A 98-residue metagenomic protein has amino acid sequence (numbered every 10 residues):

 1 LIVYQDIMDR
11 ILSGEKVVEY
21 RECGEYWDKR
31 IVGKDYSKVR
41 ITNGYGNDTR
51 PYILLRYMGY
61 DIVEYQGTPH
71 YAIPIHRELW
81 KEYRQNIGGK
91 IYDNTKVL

Functional and structural regions predicted by a protein language model:
L1-L98: Structured alpha/beta reader/binder surfaces that contact nucleic acids or chromatin modification marks
